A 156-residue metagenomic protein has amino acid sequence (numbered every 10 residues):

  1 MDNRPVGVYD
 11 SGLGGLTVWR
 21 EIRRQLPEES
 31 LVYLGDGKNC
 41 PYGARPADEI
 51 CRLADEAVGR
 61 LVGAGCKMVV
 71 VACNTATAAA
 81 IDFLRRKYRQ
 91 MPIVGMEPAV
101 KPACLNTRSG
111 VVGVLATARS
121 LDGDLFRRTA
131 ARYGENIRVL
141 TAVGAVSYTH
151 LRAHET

Functional and structural regions predicted by a protein language model:
D2-A57, S120-Y148: N-terminal glycine-rich anion-binding loop in soluble enzyme alpha/beta folds
P5, C66-V69, V111: Short active-site oxyanion
G7-Y9, V111-A116: Short beta-strand segments enriched in small/hydrophobic residues
P41-A44, P102-N106, L151: Short, charged, surface-exposed secondary-structure boundary motifs
V70, T75-G110: Glycine/small-residue-rich loop that forms an oxyanion/phosphate-binding "nest" at active or ligand-binding sites
T149-T156: Conserved small/polar residues in nucleotide/adenosyl-binding loops
